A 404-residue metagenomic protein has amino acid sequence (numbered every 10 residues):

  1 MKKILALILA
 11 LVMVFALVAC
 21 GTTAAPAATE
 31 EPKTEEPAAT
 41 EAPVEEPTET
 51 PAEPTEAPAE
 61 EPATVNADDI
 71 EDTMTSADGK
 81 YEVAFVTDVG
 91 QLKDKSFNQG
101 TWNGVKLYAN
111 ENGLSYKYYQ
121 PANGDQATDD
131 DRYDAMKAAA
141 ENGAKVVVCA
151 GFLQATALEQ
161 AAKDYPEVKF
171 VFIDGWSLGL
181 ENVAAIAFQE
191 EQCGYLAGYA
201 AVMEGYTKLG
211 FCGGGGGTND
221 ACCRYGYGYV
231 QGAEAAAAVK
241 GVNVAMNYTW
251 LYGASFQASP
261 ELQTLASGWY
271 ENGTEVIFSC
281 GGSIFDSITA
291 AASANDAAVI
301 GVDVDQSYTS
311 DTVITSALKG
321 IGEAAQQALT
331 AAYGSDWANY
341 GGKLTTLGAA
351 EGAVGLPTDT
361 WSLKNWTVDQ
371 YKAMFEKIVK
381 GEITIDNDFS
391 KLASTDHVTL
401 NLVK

Functional and structural regions predicted by a protein language model:
M1-L11: Positively charged n-region of N-terminal signal peptides that target proteins for export
A16-A19: C-terminal motif of bacterial Sec signal peptides marking the signal peptidase cleavage site
T22, A28-E31, E35, A39-K404: A residue-level marker of the well-folded mature domains of exported/periplasmic proteins
